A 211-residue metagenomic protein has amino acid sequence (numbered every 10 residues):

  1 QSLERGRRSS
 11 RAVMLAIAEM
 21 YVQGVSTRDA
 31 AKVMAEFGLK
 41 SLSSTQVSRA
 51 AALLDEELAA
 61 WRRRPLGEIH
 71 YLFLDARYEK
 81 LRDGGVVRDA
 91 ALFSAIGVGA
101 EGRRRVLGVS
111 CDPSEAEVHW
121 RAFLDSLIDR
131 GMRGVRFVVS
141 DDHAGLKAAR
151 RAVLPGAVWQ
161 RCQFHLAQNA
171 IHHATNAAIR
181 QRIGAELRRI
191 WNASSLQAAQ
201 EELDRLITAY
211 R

Functional and structural regions predicted by a protein language model:
Q1-R8, A12, E36, K40-S41 (+3 more regions): RNase H-like nuclease fold core
E4, R8, Y21, G38-S41 (+3 more regions): Generic amphipathic alpha-helical segments used as scaffolds and interaction surfaces in large, multi-domain proteins
A12-G24: Short, amphipathic alpha-helical "recognition" segments used to contact nucleic acids or chromatin
G24-M34: Short, charged amphipathic recognition helices of the HTH superfamily and cognate SANT/SANTA-like modules
A148-R211: Extended amphipathic alpha-helical interaction segments
